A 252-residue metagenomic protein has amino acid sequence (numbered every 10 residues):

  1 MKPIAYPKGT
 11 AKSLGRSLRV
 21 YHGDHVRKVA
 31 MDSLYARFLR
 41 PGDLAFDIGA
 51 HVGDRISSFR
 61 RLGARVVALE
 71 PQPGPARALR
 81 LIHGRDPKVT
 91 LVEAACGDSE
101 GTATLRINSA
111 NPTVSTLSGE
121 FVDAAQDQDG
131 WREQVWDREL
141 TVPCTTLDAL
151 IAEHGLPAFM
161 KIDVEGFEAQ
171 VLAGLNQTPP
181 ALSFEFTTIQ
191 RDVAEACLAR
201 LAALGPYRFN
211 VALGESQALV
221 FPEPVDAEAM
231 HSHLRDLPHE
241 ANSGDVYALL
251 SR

Functional and structural regions predicted by a protein language model:
M1-R252: Phosphate/nucleotide-binding beta-alpha loop and adjacent structural elements of enzyme active sites
